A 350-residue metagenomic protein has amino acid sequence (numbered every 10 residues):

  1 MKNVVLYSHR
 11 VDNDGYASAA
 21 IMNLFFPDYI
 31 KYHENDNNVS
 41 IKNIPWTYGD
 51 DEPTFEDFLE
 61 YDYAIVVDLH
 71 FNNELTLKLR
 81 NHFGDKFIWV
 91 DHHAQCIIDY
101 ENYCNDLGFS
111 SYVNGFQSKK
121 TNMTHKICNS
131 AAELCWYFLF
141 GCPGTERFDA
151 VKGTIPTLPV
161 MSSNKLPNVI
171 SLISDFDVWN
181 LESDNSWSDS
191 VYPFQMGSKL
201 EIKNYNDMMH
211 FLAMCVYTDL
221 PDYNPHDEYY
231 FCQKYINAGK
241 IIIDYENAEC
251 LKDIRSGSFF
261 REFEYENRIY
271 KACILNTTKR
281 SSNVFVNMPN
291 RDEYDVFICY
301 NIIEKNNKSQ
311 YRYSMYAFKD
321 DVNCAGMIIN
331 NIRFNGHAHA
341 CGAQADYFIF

Functional and structural regions predicted by a protein language model:
M1-M196, E249-F350: Replace "Mg2+/Mn2+-dependent" with "divalent metal-dependent
T54-D57, S130, E201, N206-D207 (+3 more regions): Alpha-helix initiation/capping motif
S190-Y217: Amphipathic alpha-helical "recognition" segments
M208-A248: Long, charge-rich alpha-helical interaction segments
